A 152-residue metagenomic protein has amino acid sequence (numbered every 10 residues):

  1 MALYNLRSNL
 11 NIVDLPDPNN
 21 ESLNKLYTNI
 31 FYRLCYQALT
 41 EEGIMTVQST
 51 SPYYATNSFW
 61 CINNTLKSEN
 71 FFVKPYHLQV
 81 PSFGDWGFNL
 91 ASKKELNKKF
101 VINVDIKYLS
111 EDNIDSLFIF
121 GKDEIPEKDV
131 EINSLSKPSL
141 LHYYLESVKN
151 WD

Functional and structural regions predicted by a protein language model:
M1-L6, L10: S-adenosyl-L-methionine
I12-P16: Gly-rich Lys/Arg/Thr-decorated short loops/hinges at beta-loop-alpha junctions or inter-strand turns that position
D17-P18, T50-Y54, P81: Short "lid" loop at the C-terminus of a central beta-strand within the Rossmann-like core of SAM-dependent
P18-Y27: Glycine/threonine-rich flexible loop motifs
Y27-E41: A short glycine-rich, Lys/Arg-flanked "PGG" loop and its adjoining helix->strand segment in the class I
Y32, N57-Q79: Conserved Class I S-adenosyl-L-methionine
E42-S49: Conserved beta-strand signature within the Rossmann-like core of class I S-adenosyl-L-methionine
F72-D152: Soluble small-group transferase modules, centered on the S-adenosyl donor enzyme superfamily
